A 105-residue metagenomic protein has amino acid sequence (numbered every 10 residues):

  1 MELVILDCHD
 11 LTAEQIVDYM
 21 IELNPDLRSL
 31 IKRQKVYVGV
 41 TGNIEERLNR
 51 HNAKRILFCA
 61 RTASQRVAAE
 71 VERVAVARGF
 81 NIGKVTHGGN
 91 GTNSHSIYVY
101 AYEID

Functional and structural regions predicted by a protein language model:
M1-D105: GIY-YIG nuclease catalytic motif and its immediate N-terminal context
